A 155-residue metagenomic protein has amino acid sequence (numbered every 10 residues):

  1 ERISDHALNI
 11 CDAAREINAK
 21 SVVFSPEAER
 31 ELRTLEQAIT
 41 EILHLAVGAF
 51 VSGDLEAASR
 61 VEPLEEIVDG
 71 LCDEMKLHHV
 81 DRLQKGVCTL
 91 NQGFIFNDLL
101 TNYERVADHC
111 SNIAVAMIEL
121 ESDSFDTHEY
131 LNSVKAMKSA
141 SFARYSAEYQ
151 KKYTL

Functional and structural regions predicted by a protein language model:
E1-L155: Cytosolic, long alpha-helical scaffolding segments
